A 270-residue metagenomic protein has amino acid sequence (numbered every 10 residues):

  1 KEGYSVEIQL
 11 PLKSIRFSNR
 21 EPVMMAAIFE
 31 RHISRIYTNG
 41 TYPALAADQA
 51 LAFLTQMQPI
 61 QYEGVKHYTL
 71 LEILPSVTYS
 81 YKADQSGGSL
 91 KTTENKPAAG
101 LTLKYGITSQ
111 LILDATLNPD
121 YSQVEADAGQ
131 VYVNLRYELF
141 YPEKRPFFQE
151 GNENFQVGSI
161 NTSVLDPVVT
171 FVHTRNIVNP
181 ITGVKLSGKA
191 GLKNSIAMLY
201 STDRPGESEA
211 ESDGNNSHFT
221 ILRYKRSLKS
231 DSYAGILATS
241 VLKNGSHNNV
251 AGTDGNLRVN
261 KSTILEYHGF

Functional and structural regions predicted by a protein language model:
K1-R226, G235, G245: Structural preference for beta-rich elements and adjacent junctions enriched in aromatics
V168-V172, T253, R258: A short, terminal or domain-edge coil/loop segment
Y200, A238, G269: A cross-domain feature marking catalytic cores of carbohydrate-active enzymes and several ubiquitous metabolic/repair
L222-R223, G252-D254: Contiguous, well-ordered alpha-helical segments that form the cores/surfaces of helical PPI scaffolds
A234, N256-F270: Long, ordered, helix-rich scaffold segments
N248-G252, Y267: Contiguous transmembrane helix-bundle modules in multi-pass membrane proteins
